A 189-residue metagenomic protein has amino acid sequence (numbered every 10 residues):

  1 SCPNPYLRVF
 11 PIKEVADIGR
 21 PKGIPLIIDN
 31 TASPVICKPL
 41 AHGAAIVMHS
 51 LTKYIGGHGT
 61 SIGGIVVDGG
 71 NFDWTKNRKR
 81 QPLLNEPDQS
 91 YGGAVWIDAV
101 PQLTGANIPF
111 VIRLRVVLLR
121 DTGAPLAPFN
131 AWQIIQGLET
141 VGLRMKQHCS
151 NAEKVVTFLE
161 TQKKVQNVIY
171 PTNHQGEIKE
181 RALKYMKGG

Functional and structural regions predicted by a protein language model:
S1-T161, I169: Conserved PLP-enzyme active-site core in the AAT-like
Q166-G189: Conserved PLP-binding catalytic core of the aspartate aminotransferase-like
